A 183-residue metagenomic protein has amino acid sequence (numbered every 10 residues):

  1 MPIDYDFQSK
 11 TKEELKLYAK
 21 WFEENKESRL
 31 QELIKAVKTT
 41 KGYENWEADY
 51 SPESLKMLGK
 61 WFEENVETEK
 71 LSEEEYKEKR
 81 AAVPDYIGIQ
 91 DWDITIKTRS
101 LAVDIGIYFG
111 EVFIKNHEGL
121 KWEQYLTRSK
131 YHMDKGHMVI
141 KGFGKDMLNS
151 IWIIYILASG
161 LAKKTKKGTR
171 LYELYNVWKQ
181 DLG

Functional and structural regions predicted by a protein language model:
M1-T95, L182-G183: The feature captures two recurrent sequence modes
E32, Y43, E47, T68-S72 (+5 more regions): Generic marker of "main functional regions" within proteins
Y43, K60, I89, E111 (+2 more regions): Intrinsically disordered, low-complexity regions
V66-K77, D93-S100, F143-L157: Short, Lys/Arg-enriched charge-dense amphipathic segments
P84-K130: Aromatic- and glycine-enriched beta-alpha-beta binding-site module
L126-G183: A recognition module on extended beta-rich or small alphabeta surfaces enriched in W/G with H and D/E
